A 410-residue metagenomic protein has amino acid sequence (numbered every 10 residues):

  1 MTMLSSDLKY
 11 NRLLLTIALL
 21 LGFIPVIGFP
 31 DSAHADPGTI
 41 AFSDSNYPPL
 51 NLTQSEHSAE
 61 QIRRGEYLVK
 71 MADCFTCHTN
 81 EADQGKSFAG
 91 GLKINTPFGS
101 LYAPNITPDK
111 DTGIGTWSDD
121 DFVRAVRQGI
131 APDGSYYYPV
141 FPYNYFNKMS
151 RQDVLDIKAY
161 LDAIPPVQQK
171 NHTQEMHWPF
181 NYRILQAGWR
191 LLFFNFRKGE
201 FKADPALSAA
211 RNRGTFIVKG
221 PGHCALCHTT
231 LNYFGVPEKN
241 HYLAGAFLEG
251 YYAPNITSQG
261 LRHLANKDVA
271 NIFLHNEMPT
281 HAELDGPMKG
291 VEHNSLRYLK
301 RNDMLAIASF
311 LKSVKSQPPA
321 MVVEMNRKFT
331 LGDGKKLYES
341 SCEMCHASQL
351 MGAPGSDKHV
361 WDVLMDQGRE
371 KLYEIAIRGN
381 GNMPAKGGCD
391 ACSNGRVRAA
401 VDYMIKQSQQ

Functional and structural regions predicted by a protein language model:
M1-N11: N-terminal secretory signal peptides that target proteins for export/translocation
L15-V26: Bacterial N-terminal signal peptides
P30-A35: Boundary at the C-terminal end of the N-terminal hydrophobic targeting segment
A41-K70, R190-K219, K315-L337, G352-V363 (+1 more regions): Electrostatic cytochrome c docking/interface patches
G65, M71-E81, F122, I157 (+6 more regions): The canonical Cys-X-X-Cys-His
C77-D83, R127-Q128, D162-A163, C227-Y233 (+6 more regions): Detector for the c-type heme attachment site
L101-T116, D121, R127-Q152, T173-Q174 (+5 more regions): Axial heme c-ligation environment in periplasmic c-type cytochrome domains
D120, R124-I217, P221, L231 (+4 more regions): Hydrophobic, ordered structural segments
